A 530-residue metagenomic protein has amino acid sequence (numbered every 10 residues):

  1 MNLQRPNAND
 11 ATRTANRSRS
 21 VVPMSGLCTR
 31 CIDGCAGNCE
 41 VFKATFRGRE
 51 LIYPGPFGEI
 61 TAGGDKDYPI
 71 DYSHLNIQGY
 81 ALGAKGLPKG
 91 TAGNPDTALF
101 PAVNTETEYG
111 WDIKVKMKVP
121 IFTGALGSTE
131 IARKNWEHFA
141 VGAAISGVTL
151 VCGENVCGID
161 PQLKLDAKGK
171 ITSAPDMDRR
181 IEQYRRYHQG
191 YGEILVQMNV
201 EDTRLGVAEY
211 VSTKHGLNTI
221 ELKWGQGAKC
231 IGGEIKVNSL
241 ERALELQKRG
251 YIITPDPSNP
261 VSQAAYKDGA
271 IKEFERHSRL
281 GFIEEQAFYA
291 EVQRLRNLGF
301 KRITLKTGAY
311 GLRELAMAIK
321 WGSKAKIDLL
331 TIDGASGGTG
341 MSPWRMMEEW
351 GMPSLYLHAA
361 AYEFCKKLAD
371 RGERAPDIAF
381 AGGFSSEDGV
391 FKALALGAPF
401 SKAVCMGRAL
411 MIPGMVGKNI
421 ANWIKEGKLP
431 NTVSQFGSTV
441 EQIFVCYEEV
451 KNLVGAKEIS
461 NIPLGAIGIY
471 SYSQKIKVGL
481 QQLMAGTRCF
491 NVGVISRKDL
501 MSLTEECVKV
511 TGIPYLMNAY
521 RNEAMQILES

Functional and structural regions predicted by a protein language model:
M1-K118, I131-A144, T149, P161-Q162 (+6 more regions): Conserved, well-structured core domains of diverse proteins
R19-E50, R371, V416-G417, N422 (+3 more regions): Cysteine-cluster motifs in flexible loop/terminal segments that predominantly coordinate metals
V119-G124, V148-E154, G192-M198, N218-W224 (+4 more regions): Hydrophobic faces of well-ordered beta-strands that scaffold small-molecule active sites in alpha/beta enzyme cores
T123, A143, L330, A393 (+1 more regions): Conserved, mostly hydrophobic/aromatic
L126-S128, N155-C157, Q197-T203, G225-G227 (+4 more regions): Active-site beta-loop-alpha junctions enriched in small/polar residues
L217-T219, K223-G225, I231, I235-Y310: Metal-dependent enolase-superfamily TIM-barrel catalytic cores that perform enediolate-based chemistry
G227, A287, E291, G407-R488 (+3 more regions): Ligand-binding clefts of soluble mixed alpha/beta catalytic domains
K267-N452: Glycine-rich phosphate/ribose-binding loops and adjacent secondary-structure elements that form binding surfaces
